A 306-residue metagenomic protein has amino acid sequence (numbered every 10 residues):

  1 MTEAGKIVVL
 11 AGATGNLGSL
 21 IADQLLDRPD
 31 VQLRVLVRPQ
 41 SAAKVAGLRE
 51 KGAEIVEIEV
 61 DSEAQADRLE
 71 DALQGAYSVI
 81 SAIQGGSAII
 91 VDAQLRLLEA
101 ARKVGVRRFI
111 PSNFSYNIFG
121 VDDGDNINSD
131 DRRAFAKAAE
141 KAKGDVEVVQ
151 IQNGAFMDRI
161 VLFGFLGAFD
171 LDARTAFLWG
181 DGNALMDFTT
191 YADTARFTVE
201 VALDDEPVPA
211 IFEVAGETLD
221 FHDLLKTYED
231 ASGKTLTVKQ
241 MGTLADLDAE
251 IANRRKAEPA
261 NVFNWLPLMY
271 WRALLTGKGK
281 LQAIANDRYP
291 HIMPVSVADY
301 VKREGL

Functional and structural regions predicted by a protein language model:
T2-G47, D61-D67, A72, G86-A88 (+6 more regions): Oxidoreductase cofactor-interface core, primarily capturing Rossmann-like NAD(P)-dependent enzymes
G52-E54, V148: Short, conserved active-site loop motifs that form the nucleotide-linked donor/cofactor pocket
E57-E59: Conserved residues in the N-terminal Rossmann fold of short-chain dehydrogenase/reductase
L73, Y77-A82, I110: N-terminal Rossmann-like NAD(P) cofactor-binding module of classical short-chain dehydrogenase/reductase
L244-L306: A hydrophobic C-terminal alpha-helical subdomain
